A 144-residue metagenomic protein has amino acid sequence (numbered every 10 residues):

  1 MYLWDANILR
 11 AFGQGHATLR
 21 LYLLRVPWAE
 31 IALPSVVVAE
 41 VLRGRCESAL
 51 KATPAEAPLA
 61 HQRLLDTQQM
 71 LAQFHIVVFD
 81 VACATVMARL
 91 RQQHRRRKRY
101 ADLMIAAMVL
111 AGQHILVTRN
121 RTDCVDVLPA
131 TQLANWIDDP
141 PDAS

Functional and structural regions predicted by a protein language model:
M1-V37, E47-L65, D142: Short, well-structured N-terminal submotif of metal-dependent ribonuclease cores
I8-L9, V37, C83, I105 (+1 more regions): Alpha-helix capping/helix-boundary segments
A11-F12, Y22, G44, V86-M87 (+2 more regions): Residues that scaffold the ATP/ADP-binding catalytic core of kinase and kinase-like folds
L21-L24, Q68, I76, A106-A107 (+1 more regions): Short secondary-structure boundary/capping segments
R43-C46, M70-R119: Active-site neighborhoods of divalent-metal-dependent phosphate/nucleic-acid chemistry enzymes
S48-A52, H94-R95, L133-W136: Short, hinge-like loop/turn segments at secondary-structure boundaries
A106, L110-S144: Acidic, PIN/NYN-like endoribonuclease modules and their adjacent C-terminal/linker elements
